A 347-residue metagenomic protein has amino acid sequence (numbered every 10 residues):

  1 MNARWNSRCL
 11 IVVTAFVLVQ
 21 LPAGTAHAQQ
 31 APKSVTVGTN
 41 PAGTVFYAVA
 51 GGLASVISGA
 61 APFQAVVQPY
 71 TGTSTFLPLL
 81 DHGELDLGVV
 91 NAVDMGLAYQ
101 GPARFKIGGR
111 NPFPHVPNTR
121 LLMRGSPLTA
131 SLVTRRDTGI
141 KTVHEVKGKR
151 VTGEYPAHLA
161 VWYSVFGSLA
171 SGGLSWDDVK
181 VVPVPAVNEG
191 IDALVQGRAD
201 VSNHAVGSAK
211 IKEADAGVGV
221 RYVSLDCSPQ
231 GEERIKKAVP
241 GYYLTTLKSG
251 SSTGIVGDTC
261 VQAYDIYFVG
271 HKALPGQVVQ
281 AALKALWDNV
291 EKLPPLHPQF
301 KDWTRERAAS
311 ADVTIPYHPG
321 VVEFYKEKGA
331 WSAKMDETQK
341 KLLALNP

Functional and structural regions predicted by a protein language model:
M1-S7: N-terminal secretory signal peptides that target proteins for export/translocation
L10-P22: Bacterial N-terminal signal peptides
A26-Q30: Boundary at the C-terminal end of the N-terminal hydrophobic targeting segment
P32-A60, Q64-V66, L128-Q196, S310-G320 (+1 more regions): Bilobed "Venus flytrap"/periplasmic-binding protein-like clamshell domains and structurally analogous long
D81-S126: N-terminal segment of the mature folded domain
A92-D94, G101-A103, I107-N111, T138 (+3 more regions): Pocket-lining segment of extracytoplasmic ligand-binding domains
G148-G167, G241-W303, R307: Ligand-binding clefts/hinges and TM-proximal coupling segments of bilobed small-molecule sensing domains
V206, K210-C227, R234, Q277-A281 (+1 more regions): An extracytoplasmic/periplasmic, membrane-proximal ligand-sensing/linker region
